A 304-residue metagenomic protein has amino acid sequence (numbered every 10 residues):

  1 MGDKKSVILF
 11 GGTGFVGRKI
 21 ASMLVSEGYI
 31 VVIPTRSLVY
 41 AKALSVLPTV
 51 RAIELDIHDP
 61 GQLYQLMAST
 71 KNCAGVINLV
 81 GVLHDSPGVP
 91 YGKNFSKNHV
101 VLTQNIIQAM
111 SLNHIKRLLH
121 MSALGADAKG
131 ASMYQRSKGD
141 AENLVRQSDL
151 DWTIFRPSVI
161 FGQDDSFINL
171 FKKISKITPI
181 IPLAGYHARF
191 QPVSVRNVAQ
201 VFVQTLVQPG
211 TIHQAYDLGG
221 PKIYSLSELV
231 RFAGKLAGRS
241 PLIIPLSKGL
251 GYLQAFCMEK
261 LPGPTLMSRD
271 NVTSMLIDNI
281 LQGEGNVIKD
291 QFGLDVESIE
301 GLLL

Functional and structural regions predicted by a protein language model:
K5-Y29: N-terminal Rossmann NAD(P)H-binding glycine-rich loop of SDR-like oxidoreductase domains
V39-N105, A109-L112, L124-D127: NAD(P)H-binding glycine-rich loop region in Rossmannoid oxidoreductase-like domains and their noncatalytic homologs
D85, L124-Q135, I160-D165: Conserved catalytic-site region of short-chain dehydrogenase/reductase
S96-T103, L119, K138, Q191: Short alpha-helix in the Rossmann-fold core of NAD(P)-dependent oxidoreductases
N113, S122, N143-S166, L170-K173: Conserved beta-loop-beta element that borders a ligand/cofactor-binding pocket
S166-F167, G185-V207, Q214-D217: Substrate-positioning beta->alpha
T205-S268, Q282-L304: Mid/C-terminal beta-alpha module of Rossmann-like enzyme folds, strongest in SDR-family dehydrogenases/epimerases
